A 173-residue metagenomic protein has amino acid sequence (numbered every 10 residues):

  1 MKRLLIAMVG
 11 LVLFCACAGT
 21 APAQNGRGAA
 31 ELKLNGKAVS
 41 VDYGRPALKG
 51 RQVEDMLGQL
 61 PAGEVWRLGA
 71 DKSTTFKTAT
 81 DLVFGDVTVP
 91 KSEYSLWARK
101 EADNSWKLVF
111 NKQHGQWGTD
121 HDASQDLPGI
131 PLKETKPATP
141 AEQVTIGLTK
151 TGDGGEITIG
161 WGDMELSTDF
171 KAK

Functional and structural regions predicted by a protein language model:
M1-L4: Positively charged n-region of N-terminal signal peptides that target proteins for export
A7-A16: Bacterial N-terminal signal peptides
M8, L34, F84: Short glycine/serine/threonine-biased micro-segments
C17-A30, T80-D81, T88-S92: Short, charged N-terminal helix-start/capping segments
A21-E64, H114-K173: Primarily secretory-pathway and cell-envelope proteins
R67-Q116: Mid-length scaffold segments of soluble, non-membrane domains
